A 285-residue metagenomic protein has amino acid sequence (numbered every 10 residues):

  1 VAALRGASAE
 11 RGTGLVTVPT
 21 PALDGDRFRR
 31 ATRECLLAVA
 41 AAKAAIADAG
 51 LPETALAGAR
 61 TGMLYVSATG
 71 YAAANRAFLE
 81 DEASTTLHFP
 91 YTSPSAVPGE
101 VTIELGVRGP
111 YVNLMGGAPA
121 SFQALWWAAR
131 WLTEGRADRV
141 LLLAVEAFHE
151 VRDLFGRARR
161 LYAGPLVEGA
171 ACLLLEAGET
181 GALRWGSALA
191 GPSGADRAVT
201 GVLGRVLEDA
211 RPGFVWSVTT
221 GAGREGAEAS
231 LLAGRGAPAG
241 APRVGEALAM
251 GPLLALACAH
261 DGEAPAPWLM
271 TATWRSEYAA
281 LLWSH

Functional and structural regions predicted by a protein language model:
V1-P110, F122, R130-E134, V145-H285: Conserved "HGTGT" condensation-loop signature of ketosynthase/thiolase-family condensing enzymes that catalyze
N113-G117: Surface-exposed cleft-lining segments at the edges of enzyme active sites
L125: Short-chain dehydrogenase/reductase
